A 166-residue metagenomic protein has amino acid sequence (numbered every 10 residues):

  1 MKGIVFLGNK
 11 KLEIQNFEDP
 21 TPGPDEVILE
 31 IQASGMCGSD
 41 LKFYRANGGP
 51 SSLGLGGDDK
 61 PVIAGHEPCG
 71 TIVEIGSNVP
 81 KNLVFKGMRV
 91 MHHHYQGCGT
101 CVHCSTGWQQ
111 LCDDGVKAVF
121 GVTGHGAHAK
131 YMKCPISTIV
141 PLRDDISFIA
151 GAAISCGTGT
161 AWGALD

Functional and structural regions predicted by a protein language model:
M1-I4: Short structural boundary motif marking the start of a folded domain
L7-G8, P135: Short acidic-glycine loop/turn motifs at beta-strand connectors
K10-Q15, G38-S39: Short N-terminal binding/cap micro-motifs at the start of the first secondary-structure element
E18-S34, G49-V102, T138-I149: Glycine-rich beta-strand-centered segment in the early N-terminal region that forms part of a ligand/cofactor-binding
S39-R45: Cytochrome P450 core scaffold surrounding the K-helix E-X-X-R motif and the conserved "meander" helix-loop region
L41, L83, C112-G115: Short, solvent-exposed secondary-structure boundary/capping segments
L55-P61, C98-D166: NAD(P)H dinucleotide-binding glycine-rich loop of Rossmann-like/cofactor-binding domains, especially the beta1-alpha1
